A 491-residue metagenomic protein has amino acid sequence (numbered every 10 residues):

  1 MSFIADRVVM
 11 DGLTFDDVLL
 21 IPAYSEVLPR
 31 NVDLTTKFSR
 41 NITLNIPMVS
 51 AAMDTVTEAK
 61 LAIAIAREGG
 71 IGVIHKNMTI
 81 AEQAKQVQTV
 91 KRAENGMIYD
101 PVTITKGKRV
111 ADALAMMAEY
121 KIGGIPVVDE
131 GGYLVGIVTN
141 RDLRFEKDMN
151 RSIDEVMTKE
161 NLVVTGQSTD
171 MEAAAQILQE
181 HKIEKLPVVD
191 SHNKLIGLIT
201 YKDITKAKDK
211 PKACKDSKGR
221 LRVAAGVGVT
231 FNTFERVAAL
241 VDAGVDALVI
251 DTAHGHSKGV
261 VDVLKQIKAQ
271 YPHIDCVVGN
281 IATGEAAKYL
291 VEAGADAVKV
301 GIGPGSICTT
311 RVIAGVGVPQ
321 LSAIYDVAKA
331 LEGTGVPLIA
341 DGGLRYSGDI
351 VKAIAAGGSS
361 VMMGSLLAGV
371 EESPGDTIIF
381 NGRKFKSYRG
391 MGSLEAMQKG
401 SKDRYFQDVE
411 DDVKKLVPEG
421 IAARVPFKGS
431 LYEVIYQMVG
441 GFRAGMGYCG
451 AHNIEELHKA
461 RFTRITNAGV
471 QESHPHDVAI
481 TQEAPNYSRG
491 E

Functional and structural regions predicted by a protein language model:
M1-Y24, I104-T105, G166, Q176 (+4 more regions): Alpha/beta catalytic cores of nucleotide-metabolism and tRNA/nucleoside-modifying enzymes
L28-L44, A51-M53, E82-Y120, V127-D129 (+5 more regions): Bateman/CBS regulatory modules and CBS-like beta-alpha motifs in cytosolic regions of diverse proteins
R30, T79-Q88, E146-N150, K194-C214 (+5 more regions): Active-site-adjacent beta->alpha loops and helix N-cap segments on the catalytic face of soluble alpha/beta enzymes
T43-S50, G96-P101, E160, D216-G226 (+3 more regions): Short beta-strand/loop segments at the ligand-binding rim of alpha/beta enzyme cores
K60-I63, E235-A243, A282-V300, A340 (+1 more regions): Catalytic cores of alpha/beta
R67-E82, V245-S257, D296-A314, L344-I378: Glycine-rich phosphate-binding active-site loops on the catalytic face of alpha/beta enzymes
V73-N77, T103-I104, G124-P126, V164-G166 (+6 more regions): Catalytic beta/alpha-barrel core
I74-T79, I122, P126, Y133-M149 (+4 more regions): Short beta->alpha transition motifs characteristic of CBS
